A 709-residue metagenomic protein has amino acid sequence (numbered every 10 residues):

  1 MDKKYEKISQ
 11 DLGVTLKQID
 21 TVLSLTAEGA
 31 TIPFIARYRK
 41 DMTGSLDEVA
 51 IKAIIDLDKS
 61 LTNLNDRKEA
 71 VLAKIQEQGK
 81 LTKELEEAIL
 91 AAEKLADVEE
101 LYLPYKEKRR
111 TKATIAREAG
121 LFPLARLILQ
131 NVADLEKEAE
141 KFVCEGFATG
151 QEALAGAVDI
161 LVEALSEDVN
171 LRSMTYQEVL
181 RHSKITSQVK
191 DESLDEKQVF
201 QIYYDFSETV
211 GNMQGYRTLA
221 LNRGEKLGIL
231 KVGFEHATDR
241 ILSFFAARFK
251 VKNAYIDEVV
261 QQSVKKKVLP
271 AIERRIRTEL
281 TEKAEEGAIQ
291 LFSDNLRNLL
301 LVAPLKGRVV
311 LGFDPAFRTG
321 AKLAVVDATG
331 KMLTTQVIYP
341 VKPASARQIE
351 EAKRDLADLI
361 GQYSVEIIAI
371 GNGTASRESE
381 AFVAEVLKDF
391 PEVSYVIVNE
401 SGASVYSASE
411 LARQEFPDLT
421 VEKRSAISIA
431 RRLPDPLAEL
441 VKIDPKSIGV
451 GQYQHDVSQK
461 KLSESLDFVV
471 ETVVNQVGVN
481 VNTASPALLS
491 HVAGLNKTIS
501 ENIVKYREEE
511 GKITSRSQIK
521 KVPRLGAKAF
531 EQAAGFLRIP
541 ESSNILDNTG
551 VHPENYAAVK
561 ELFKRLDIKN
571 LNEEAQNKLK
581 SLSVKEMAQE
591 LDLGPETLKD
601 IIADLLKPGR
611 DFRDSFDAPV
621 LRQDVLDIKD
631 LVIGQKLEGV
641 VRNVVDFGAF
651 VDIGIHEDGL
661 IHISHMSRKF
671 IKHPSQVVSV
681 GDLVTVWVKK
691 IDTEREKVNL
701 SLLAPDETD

Functional and structural regions predicted by a protein language model:
M1-D20, A27: Generic start-of-chain signal for non-secretory N-termini
I19, I338-P343, I367, A408-V421 (+6 more regions): Short beta-alpha connecting loops at secondary-structure transitions that line or flank enzyme active sites
S24-A27, P104, I115-E118, A220-G224 (+15 more regions): Replace "in large, NTP-powered and nucleic-acid-processing enzymes" with "in large, NTP-powered factors and other
T31-I32, T43, D47-A148, Q476-S615 (+3 more regions): Accessory alpha-helical DNA-binding modules that contact the DNA backbone or grooves
A50-A53, S60, L64-G312, A316-D418 (+2 more regions): Duplex nucleic acid-engaging cores and interfaces of nucleic-acid transaction enzymes
D97, V396, G402, S407-V477 (+1 more regions): Long, charge-rich intrinsically disordered scaffolds of nucleic-acid metabolism proteins
E138-Q151, F206, G228, F245-V264 (+5 more regions): Low-complexity, acidic/Ser/Thr- and charged residue-rich accessory regions of DNA metabolism proteins
Q177-I185, F313-F317, G373-E378, V398-V405 (+5 more regions): A glycine-rich phosphate-binding loop feature that marks nucleotide/adenosyl-phosphate handling sites
